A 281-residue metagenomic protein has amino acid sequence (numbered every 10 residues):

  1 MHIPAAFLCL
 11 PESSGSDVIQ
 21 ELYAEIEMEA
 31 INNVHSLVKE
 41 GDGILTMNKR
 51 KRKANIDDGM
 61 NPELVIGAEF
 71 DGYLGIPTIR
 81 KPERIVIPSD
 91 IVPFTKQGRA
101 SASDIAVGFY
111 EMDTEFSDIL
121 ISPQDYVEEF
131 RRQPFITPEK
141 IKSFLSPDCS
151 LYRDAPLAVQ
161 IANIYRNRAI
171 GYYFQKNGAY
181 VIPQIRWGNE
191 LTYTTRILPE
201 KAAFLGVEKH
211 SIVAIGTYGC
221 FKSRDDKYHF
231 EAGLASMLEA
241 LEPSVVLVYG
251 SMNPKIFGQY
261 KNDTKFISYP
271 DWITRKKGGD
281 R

Functional and structural regions predicted by a protein language model:
H2, E115-I121, K255-F257: Short, surface-exposed beta-strand/loop "edge" segments at domain boundaries and coil↔beta transitions
H2, I19-D90, I256, Y260-R281: C-terminal accessory extensions appended to soluble enzyme cores
N55-F135, L145, A155, G279-R281: Non-catalytic, usually N-terminal nucleic-acid engagement modules in DNA/RNA processing proteins
A100-S103, Y110-E111, P123-G278: Eukaryote-skewed repeat-based solenoidal scaffolds used as protein-protein interaction platforms, primarily
